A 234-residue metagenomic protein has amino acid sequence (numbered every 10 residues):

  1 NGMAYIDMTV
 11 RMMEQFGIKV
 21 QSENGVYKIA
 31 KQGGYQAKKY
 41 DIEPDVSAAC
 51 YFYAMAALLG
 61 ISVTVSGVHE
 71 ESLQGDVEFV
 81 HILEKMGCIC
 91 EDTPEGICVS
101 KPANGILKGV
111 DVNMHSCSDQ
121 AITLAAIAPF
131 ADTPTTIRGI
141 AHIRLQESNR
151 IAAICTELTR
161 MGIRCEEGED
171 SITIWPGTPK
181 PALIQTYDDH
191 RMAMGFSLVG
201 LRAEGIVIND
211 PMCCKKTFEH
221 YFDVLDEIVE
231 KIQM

Functional and structural regions predicted by a protein language model:
N1-M234: Short, structured segments at the rim of ligand-binding sites
